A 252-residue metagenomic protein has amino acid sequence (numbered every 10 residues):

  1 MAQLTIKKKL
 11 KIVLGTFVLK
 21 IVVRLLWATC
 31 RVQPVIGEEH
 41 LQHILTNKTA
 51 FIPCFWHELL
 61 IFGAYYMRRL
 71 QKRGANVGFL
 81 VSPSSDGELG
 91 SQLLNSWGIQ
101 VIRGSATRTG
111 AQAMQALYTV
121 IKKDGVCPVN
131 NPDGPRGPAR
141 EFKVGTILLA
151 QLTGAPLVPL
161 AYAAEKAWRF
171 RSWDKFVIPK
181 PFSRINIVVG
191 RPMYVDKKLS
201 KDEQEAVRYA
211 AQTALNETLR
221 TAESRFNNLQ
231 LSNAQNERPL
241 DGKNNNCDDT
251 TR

Functional and structural regions predicted by a protein language model:
A2-I21, L25-C30, Q42, Q92 (+2 more regions): Non-catalytic C-terminal accessory region of glycerolipid acyltransferases and related lyso-lipid remodeling enzymes
R24-A50, F62-G63, R68: A short, well-structured juxtamembrane/interface segment
Q33, I102, V188: General small-molecule cofactor/ligand-binding pocket signal
I36, P83, S105, A161 (+1 more regions): Residues at the C-termini of beta-strands that transition into short coil/loop
T49-R108: Catalytic core of membrane glycerolipid acyltransferases/transacylases, capturing the structured, soluble-facing
